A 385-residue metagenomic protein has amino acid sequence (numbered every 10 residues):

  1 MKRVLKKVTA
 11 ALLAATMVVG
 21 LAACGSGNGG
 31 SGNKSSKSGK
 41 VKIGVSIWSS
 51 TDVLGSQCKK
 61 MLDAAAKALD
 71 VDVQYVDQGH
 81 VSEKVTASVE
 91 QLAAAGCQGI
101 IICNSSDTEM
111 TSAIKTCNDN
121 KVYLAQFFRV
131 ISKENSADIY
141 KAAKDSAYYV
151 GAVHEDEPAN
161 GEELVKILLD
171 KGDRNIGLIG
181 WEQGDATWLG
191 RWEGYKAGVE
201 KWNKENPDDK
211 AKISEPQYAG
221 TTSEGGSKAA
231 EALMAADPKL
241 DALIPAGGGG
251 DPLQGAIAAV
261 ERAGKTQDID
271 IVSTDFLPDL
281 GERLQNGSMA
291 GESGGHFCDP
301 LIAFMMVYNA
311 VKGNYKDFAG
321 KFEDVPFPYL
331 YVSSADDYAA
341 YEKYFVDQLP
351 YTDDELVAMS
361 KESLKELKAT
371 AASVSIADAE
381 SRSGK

Functional and structural regions predicted by a protein language model:
M1-L12: Bacterial N-terminal signal peptides that target proteins for export
K2-V4, M17, C24-K385: A residue-level marker of the well-folded mature domains of exported/periplasmic proteins
L12-G20: Bacterial N-terminal signal peptides
